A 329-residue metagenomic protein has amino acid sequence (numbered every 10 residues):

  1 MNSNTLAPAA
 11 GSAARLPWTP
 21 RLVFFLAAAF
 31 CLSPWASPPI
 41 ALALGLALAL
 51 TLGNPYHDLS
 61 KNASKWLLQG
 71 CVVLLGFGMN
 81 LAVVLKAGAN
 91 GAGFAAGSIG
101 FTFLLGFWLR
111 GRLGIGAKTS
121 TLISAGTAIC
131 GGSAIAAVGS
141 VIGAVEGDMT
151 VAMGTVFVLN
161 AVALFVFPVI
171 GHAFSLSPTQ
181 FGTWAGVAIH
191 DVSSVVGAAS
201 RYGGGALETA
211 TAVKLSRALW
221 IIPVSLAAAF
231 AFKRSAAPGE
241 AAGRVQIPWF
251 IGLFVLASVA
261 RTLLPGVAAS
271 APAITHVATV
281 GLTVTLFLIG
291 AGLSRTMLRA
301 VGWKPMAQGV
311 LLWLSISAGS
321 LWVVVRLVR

Functional and structural regions predicted by a protein language model:
N2-W66, C71-V83, L226-G302, L314-S315 (+1 more regions): Structural signature of multi-pass alpha-helical membrane transport proteins
F30-L46, S64-L67, G88-G100, S124-T127 (+3 more regions): Structural signature of hydrophobic alpha-helical transmembrane segments
L52-H57, K86-A92, K118-T121, V151-A152 (+4 more regions): Short alpha-helical transmembrane interface motifs in multi-pass membrane proteins
K61-A63, L67-A117, G139-T155, G302: Helix-loop-helix hairpins and the membrane-proximal interhelical loops of multi-pass alpha-helical transport proteins
L81-N90, G171-Q180, S200-T209, W322-R329: Helix-coil boundary and interhelical linker segments in multi-pass alpha-helical membrane proteins
G93-T127, V158-F174, V284, G292 (+2 more regions): Transmembrane alpha-helices that form the ion-translocation and gating core of multi-pass ion transport proteins
I115-V162, Q180-G203, V277: Alpha-helical membrane segments and immediately flanking helix-loop junctions that form or couple to the substrate/ion
A152-I170, V187-V196, A212-S225, W313-I316: Membrane-embedded alpha-helical segments of transport systems, primarily multispan ion/solute transporters
